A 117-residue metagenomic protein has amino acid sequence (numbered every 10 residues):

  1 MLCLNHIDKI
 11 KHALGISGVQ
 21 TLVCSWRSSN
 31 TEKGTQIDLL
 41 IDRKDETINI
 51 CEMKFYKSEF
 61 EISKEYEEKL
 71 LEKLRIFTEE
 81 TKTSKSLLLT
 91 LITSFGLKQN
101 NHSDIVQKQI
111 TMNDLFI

Functional and structural regions predicted by a protein language model:
M1-I117: A cross-kingdom feature that marks ATP-driven nucleic-acid transaction machinery
